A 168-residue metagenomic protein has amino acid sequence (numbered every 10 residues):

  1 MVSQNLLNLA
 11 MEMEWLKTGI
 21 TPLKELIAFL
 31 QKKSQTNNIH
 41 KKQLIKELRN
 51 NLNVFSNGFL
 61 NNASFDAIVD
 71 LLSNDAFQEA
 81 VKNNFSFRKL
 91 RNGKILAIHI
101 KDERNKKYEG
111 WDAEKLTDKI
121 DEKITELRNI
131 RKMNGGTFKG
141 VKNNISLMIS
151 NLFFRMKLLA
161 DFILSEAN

Functional and structural regions predicted by a protein language model:
M1-S34: Short, cationic, amphipathic peptide segments
I27-I45, R49: Juxtamembrane membrane-water interface segments immediately C-terminal to a transmembrane helix
K42-N168: Interfacial alpha-helical end/capping and short helix-turn segments at domain and membrane boundaries
